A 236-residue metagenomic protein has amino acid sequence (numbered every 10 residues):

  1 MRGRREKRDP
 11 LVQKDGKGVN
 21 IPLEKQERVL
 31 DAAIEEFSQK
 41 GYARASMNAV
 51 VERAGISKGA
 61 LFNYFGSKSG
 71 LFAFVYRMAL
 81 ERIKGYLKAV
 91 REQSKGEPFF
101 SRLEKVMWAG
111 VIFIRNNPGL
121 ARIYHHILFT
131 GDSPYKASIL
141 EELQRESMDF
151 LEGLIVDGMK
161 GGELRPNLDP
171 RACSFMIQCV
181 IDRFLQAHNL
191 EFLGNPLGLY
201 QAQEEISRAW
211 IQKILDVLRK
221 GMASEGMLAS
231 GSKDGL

Functional and structural regions predicted by a protein language model:
M1-Q13, I112, R145-D149, G153-G161 (+1 more regions): C-terminal peripheral helix-coil segments that are non-catalytic and often amphipathic
M1-V19, D31-E35, R44-S46, A54 (+1 more regions): Short glycine/proline-centered loop/turn elements that form peptide/ligand docking sites
P22, Y76, L80, L103 (+4 more regions): Amphipathic, non-transmembrane alpha-helical scaffold segments
K25-A33, V50, V75-I83, L151: Generic hydrophobic, amphipathic alpha-helix propensity
R28, E36-G70, F74: Helix-turn-helix
F74, A89-N116, P170-I177, R208-I211: Hydrophobic alpha-helical connector segments
S101, E142-L143, K160-Q178, G231: All-alpha amphipathic helical-bundle segments outside canonical DNA-binding/catalytic cores that form hydrophobic
V111-F150, V156, A172-S174, L199-E204: Short secondary-structure transition hinges
